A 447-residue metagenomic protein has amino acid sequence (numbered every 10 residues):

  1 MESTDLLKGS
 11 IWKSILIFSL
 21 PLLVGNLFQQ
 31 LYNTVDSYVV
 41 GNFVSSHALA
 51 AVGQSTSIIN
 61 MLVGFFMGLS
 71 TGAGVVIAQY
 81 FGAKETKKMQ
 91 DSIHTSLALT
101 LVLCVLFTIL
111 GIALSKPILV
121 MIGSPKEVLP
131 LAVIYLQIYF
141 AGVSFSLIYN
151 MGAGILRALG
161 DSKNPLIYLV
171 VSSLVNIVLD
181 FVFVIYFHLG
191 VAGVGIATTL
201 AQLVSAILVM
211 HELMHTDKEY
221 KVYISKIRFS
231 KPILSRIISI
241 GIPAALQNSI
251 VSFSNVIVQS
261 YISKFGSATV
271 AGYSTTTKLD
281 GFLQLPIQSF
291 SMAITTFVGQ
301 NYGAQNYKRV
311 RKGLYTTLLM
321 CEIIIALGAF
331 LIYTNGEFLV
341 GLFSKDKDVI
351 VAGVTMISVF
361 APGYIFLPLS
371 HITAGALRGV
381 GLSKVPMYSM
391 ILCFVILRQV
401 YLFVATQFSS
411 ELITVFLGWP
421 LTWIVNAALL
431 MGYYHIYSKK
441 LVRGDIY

Functional and structural regions predicted by a protein language model:
M1-S19, I77-G142, Y186-I242, V298-G363 (+1 more regions): Short alpha-helical transmembrane segments in multi-pass integral membrane proteins
L6-F43, S57-G72, L101-T108, V143 (+4 more regions): N-terminal transmembrane alpha-helices
I17-D36, I138, Y149, S172 (+5 more regions): Transmembrane helical elements of multi-pass membrane transporters/channels
Q29, N33-V40, V63-S70, G74 (+17 more regions): Alpha-helical transmembrane segments and their lipid-water interface positions in multi-pass membrane proteins
L31-L49, L119-K126, V182-L189, S249-F282 (+3 more regions): Helix-terminus/linker motif at the lipid-water interface of multi-pass membrane proteins
S46-S57, L136, G195, S267-F282 (+2 more regions): Small-residue hotspots at the loop-to-helix junctions and early N-terminal turns of transmembrane alpha-helices
L49-I109, S146-P165, Q259, G272-G336 (+1 more regions): Small-residue-rich hydrophobic transmembrane alpha-helices
S70, I138-R157, P165-S173, V194-V209 (+4 more regions): Short runs within selected transmembrane alpha-helices of multi-pass transporters and secretion channels
